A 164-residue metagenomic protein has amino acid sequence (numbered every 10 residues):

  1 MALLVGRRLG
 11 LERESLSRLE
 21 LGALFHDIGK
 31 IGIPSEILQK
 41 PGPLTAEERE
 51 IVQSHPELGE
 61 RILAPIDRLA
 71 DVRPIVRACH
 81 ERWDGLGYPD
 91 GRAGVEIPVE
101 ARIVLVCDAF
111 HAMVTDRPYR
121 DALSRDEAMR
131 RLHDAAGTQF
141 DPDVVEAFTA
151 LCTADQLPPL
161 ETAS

Functional and structural regions predicted by a protein language model:
M1-S164: Metal-dependent catalytic cores of enzymes that make or break cyclic nucleotides and related phosphoester linkages
